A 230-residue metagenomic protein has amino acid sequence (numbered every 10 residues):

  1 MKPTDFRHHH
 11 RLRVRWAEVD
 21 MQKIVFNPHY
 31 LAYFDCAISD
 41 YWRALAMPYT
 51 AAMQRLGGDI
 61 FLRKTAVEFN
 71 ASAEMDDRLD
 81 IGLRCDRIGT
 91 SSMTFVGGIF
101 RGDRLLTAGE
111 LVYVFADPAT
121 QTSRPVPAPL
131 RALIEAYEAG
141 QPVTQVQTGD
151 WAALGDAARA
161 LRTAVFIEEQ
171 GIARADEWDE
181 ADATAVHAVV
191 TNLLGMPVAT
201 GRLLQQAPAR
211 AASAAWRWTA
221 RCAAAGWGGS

Functional and structural regions predicted by a protein language model:
M1-D80, D86-Q147: Terminal targeting signals and extreme-terminal segments of soluble enzymes
P3-T4, V143, W178-E180, T200: N-terminal, polar/charged subdomain of small-to-medium soluble alpha/beta proteins
H9, K64, T94, A185 (+3 more regions): Short coil/loop residues immediately preceding or within conserved phosphate-binding loops of NTP-utilizing enzyme
F34, P142-A175, D182, T191-L194: Short amphipathic alpha-helix that is part of the acyltransferase structural core
G98, H187-T191: Cytosolic beta-strand hydrophobic patch enriched in CBS
E110, V189, M196-Q205, A209-R217: Conserved beta-strand in the GNAT
T184, Q205, G229: Long, contiguous binding/interaction regions
W218, A224-S230: Conserved acetyl-CoA-binding loop-helix of GNAT-fold acetyltransferases
